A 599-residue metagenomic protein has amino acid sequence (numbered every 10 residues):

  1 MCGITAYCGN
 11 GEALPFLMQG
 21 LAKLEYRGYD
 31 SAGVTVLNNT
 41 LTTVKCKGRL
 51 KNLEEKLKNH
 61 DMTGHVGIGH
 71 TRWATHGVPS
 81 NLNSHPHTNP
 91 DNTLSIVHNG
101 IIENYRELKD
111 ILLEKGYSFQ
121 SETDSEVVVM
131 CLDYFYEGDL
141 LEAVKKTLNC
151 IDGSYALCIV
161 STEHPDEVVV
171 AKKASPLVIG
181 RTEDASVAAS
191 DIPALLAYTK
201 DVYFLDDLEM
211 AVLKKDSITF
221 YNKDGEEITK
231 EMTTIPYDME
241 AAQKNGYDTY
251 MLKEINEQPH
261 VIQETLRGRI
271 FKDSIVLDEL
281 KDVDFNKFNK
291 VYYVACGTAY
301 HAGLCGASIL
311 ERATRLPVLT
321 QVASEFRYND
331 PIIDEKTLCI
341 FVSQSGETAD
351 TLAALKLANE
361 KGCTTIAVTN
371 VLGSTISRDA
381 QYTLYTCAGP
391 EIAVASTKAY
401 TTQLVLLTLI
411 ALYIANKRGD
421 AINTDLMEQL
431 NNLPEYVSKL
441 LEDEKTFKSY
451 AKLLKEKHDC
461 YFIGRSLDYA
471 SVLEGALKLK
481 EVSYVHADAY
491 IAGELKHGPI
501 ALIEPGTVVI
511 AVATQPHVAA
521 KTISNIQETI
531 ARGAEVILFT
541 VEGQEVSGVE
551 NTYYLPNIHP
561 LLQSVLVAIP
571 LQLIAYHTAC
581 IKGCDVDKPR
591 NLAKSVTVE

Functional and structural regions predicted by a protein language model:
M1-D248, H260-R267, F271-K287, H301 (+4 more regions): Conserved short alpha-helical segments that host acidic/polar catalytic motifs at enzyme active sites
H65, G69-L82, G268-D282, G306-V342 (+2 more regions): Glycine-rich oxoanion-binding loops at beta->alpha junctions
V66, L94, K290-Y292, L338 (+3 more regions): Structural motif
P86, V169-V170, V202-Y203, M210-V212 (+11 more regions): Replace "in large, NTP-powered and nucleic-acid-processing enzymes" with "in large, NTP-powered factors and other
I151-A185, K455-E481, V518, I523: Acidic/histidine-rich
G225, Y554, I558-E599: Generic C-terminus detector
Q258-I262, L266-Y292, Y382-V508, K582-E599: Active-site phosphate/pyrophosphate-binding segments
N286-N432, V512-E550, L555, I574 (+1 more regions): Glycine-rich phosphate-binding loops that contact phosphosugars or nucleotide phosphates
